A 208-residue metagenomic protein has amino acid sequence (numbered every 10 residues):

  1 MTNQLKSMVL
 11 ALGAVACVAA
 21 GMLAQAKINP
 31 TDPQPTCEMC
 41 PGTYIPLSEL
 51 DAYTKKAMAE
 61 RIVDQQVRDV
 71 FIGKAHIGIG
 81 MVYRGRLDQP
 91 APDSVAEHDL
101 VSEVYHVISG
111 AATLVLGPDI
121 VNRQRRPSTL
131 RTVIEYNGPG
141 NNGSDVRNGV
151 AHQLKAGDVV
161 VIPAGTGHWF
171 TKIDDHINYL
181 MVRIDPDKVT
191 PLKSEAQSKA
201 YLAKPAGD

Functional and structural regions predicted by a protein language model:
M1-L12: Bacterial N-terminal signal peptides that target proteins for export
A11-G21: Bacterial N-terminal signal peptides
Q25-D99, L192-A200, K204-D208: A short, N-terminal "cap"/entry segment at the start of jelly-roll beta-barrel domains of the cupin/DSBH fold
A96, S102-H106, A151-H152, V159-V160: His/acidic/aromatic-lined binding-pocket segments of jelly-roll/cupin-type domains and related regulatory beta-sandwich
D99-L114, P118, T129-N141: Short, conserved beta-strand element in jelly-roll/cupin
R123-L154: Double-stranded beta-helix
Q153-I173: Conserved metal-binding segment of the jelly-roll/cupin
D175-P191: A short hydrophobic beta-strand segment most commonly corresponding to one strand of the jelly-roll/cupin
